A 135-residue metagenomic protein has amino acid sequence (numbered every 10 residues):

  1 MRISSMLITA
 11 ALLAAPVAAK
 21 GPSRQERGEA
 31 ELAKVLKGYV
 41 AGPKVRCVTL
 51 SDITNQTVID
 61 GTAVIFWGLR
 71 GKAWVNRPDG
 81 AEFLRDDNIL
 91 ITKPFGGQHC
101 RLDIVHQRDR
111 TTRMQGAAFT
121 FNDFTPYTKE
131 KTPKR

Functional and structural regions predicted by a protein language model:
M1-L7: Bacterial N-terminal signal peptides that target proteins for export
A10-A19: Hydrophobic h-region of N-terminal signal peptides that target proteins for export in Gram-negative bacteria
K20-A73, T132-P133: N-terminal secretory signal peptides
K72-G80: A short macromolecule-binding patch
G80-R135: Helix-rich interaction surfaces within compact, conserved domain-sized segments that mediate assembly or partner
